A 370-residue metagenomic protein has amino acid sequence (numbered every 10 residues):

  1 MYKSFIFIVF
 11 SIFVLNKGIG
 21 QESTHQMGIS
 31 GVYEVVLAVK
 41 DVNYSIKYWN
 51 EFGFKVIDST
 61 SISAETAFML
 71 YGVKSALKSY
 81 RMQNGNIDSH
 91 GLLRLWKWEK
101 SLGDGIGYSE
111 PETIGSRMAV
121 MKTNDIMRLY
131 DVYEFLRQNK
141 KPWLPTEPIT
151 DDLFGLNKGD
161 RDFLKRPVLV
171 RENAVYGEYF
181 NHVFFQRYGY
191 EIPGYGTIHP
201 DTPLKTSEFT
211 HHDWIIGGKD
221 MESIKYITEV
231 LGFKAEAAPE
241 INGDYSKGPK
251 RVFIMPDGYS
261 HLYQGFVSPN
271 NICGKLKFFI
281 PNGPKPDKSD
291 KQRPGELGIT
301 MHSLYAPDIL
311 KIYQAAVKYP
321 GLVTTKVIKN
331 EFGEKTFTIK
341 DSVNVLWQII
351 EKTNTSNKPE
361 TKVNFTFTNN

Functional and structural regions predicted by a protein language model:
S4-V14: Sec-dependent N-terminal signal peptides
G18-G20: Boundary at the C-terminal end of the N-terminal hydrophobic targeting segment
S23-G105, S109-S116, F135, E147: An N-terminus-focused feature that recognizes amino-terminal "leader" regions
S23-M27, L37, S59-S61, R81 (+6 more regions): Vicinal oxygen chelate
D41, D125, G218-D220, D308: Acidic/polar helix N-cap motif
S45-N50, Y133, S223-T228, A316 (+1 more regions): Conserved active-site tyrosine of GNAT-family acetyltransferases
D104-T113, I126, D290-G295, S303: Long, charged/polar, surface-exposed segments that mediate recognition or autoinhibition
H211-G274, F279-S289, E296: Flexible, substrate/cofactor-facing loop regions flanked by secondary structure within enzyme catalytic domains
